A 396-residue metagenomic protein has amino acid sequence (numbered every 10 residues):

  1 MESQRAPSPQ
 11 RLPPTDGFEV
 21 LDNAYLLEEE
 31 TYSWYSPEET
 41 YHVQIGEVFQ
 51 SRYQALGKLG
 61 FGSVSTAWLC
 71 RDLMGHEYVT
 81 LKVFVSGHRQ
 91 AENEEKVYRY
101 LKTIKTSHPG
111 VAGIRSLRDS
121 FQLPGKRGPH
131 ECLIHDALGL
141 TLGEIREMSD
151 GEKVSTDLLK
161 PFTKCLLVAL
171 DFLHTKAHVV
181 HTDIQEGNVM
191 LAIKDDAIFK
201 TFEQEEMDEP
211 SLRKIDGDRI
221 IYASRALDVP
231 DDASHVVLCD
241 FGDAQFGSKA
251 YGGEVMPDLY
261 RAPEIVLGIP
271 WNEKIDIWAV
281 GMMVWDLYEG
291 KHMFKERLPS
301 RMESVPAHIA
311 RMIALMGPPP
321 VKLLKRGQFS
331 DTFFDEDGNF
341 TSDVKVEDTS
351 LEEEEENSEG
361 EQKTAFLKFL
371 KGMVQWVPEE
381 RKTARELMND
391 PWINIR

Functional and structural regions predicted by a protein language model:
M1-R396: Intrinsically disordered, low-complexity regulatory segments of kinases
